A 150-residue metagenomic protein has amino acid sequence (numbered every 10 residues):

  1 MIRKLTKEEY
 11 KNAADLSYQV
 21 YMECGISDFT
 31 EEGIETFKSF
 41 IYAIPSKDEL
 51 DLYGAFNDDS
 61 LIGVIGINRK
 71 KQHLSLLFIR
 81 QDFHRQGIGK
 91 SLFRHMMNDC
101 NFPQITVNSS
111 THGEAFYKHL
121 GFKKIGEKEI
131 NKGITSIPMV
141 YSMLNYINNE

Functional and structural regions predicted by a protein language model:
M1-D15: A short beta-loop-alpha structural element at the N-terminal edge of CoA-dependent acyl/N-acetyltransferase catalytic
Y18-Y42: Conserved GNAT-fold acetyl-CoA-binding loop/helix
L50-G63: Conserved beta-hairpin
I65-Q72: A conserved beta-strand-loop-helix scaffold within acyl/acetyltransferase catalytic domains
L74-H84: A short, internal acetyl-CoA/4′-phosphopantetheine-binding micro-motif in the GNAT/acyltransferase core
R85-N98: Conserved acetyl-CoA-binding loop-helix of GNAT-fold acetyltransferases
K90, T111-T135: Conserved active-site alpha-helix within GNAT-family acetyltransferase domains
N98-H112: Conserved GNAT acetyl-CoA-binding A-motif
